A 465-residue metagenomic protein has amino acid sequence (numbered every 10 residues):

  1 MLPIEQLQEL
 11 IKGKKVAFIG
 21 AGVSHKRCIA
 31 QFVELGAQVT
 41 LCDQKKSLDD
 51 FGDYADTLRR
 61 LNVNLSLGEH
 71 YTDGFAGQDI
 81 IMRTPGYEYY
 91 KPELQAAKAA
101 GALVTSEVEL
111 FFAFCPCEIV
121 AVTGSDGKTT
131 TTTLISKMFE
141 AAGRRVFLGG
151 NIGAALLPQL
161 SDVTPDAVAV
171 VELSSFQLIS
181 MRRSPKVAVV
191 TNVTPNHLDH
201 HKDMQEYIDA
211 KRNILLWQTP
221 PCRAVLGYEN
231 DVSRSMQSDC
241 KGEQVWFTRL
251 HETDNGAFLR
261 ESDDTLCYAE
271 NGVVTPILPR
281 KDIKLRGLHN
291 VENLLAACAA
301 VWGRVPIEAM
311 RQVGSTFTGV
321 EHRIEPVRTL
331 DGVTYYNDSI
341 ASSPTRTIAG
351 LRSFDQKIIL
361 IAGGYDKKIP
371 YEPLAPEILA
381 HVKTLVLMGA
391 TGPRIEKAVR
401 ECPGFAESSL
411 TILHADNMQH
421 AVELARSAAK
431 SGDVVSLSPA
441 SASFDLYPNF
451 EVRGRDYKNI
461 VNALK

Functional and structural regions predicted by a protein language model:
M1-S106, L110: N-terminal leader/targeting and accessory segments in enzymes
P3-K15, H25-L35, R145, P279-T384: Nucleotide phosphate-binding/pyrophosphate-handling subdomain across enzymes that bind or process nucleotide phosphates
F32, I81, V122, N151 (+11 more regions): Residue-level signal for inorganic ion chemistry
Q38-K46, V225-Y228, I361-A362, H381-A390: Short internal beta-strands
V39-D43, L148, V170, W246 (+1 more regions): Short beta-strand "acidic-cap" motif of Rossmann-like dinucleotide-binding folds
T40, G68-E69, T105-E109, K241-E261 (+4 more regions): Beta-strand->loop->alpha-helix junctions that form or flank phosphate-binding loops in nucleotide-handling enzymes
A55-R59, L374-G432: C-terminal helical cap/extension that packs against the catalytic core of soluble nucleotide-cofactor enzymes
T72-A76, P85-Y228, V232-G242, S427 (+1 more regions): Phosphate-binding loop of NTP-binding sites
